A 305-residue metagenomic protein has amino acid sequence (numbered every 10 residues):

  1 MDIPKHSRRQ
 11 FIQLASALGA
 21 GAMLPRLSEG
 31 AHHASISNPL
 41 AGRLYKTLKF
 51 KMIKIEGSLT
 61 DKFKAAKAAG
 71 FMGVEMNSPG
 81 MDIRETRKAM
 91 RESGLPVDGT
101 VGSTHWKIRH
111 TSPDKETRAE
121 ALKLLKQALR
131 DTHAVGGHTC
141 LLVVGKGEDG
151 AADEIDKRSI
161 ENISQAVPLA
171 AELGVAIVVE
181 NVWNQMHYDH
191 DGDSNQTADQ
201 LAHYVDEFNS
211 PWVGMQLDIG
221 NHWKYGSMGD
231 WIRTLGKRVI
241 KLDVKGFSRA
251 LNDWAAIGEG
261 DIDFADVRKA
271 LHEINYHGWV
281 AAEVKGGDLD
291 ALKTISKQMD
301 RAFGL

Functional and structural regions predicted by a protein language model:
D2-T47, M52, E56-G70, G136-H138 (+2 more regions): Histidine-acidic metal/acid-base catalytic patches
Q10, L14-L24, N38-L40, T111-L217 (+1 more regions): Active-site acidic/histidine proton-transfer and metal-coordination neighborhood in alpha/beta enzyme cores
M52-K54, G80-D82, S103-W106, K146-E148 (+4 more regions): Active-site-proximal loop/turn and secondary-structure-junction residues that shape catalytic pockets, frequently
A65, A69-S78, T104-H105: N-terminal substrate-binding region of glycoside hydrolase catalytic domains
K67, R91, H133, A171 (+1 more regions): Anion (oxyanion) recognition and catalysis
N77-E92: Glycine-rich, proline-tolerant flexible connector loops at the mouths of alpha/beta enzymes
I83-R87, A152, A291-L292: Metal-dependent catalytic neighborhoods of phosphoester/phosphodiester hydrolases
